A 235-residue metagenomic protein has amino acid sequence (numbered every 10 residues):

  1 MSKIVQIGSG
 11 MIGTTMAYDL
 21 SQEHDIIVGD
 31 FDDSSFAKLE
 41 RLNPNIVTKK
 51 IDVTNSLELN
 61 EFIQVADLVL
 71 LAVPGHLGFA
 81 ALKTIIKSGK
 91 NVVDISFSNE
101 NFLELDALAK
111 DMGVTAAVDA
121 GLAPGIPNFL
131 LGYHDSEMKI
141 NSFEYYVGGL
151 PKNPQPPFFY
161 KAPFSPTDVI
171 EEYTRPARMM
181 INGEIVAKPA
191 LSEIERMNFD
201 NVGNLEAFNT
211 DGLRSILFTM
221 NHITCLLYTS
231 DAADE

Functional and structural regions predicted by a protein language model:
V5-G8: Conserved N-terminal Rossmann-fold NAD(P)-binding element of oxidoreductases
G13-T14: N-terminal Rossmann-fold NAD(P) dinucleotide-binding loop
D32-S35: Helix N-cap at the beta1-alpha1 junction of Rossmann-like dinucleotide-binding domains, i.e., the first residues
T54-I63: Conserved Rossmann-fold cofactor-binding substructure of NAD(P)-dependent oxidoreductases
L77-I95: Rossmann-fold NAD(P) dinucleotide-binding segment
S96-T115: Rossmann-fold NAD(P)-binding glycine/threonine-rich loop
T115-C225: Rossmann-like dinucleotide-binding core of oxidoreductases
Y228-E235: Conserved small/polar residues in nucleotide/adenosyl-binding loops
